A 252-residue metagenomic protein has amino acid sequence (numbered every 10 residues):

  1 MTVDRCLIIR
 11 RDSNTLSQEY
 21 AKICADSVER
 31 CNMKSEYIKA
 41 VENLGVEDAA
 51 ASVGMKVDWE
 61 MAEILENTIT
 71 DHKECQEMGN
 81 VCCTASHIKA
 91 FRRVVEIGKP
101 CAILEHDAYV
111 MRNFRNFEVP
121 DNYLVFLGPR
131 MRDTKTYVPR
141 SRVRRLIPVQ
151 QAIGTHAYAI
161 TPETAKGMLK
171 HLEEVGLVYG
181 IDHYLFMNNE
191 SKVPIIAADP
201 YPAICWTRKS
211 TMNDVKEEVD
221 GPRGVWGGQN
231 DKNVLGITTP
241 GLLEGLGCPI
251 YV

Functional and structural regions predicted by a protein language model:
M1-L104, A108-V252: An acidic/histidine-cluster motif and surrounding catalytic segment that typifies divalent-metal-assisted enzyme active
